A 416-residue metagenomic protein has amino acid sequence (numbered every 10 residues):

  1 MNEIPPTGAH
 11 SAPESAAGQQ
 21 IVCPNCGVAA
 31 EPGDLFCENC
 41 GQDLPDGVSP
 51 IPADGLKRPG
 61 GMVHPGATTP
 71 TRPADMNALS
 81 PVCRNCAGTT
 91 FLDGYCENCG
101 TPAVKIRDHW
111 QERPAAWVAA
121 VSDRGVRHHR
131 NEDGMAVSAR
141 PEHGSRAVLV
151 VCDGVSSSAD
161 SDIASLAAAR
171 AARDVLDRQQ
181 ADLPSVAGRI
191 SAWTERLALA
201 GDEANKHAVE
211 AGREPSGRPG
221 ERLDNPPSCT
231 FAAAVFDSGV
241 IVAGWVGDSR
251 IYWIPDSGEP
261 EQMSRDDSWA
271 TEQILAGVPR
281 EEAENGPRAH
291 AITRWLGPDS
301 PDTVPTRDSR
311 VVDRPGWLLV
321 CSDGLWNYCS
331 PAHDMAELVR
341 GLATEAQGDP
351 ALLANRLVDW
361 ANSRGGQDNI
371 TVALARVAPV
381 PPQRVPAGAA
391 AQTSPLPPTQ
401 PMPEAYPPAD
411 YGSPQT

Functional and structural regions predicted by a protein language model:
M1-T416: PP2C/PPM-type serine/threonine phosphatase catalytic domain
